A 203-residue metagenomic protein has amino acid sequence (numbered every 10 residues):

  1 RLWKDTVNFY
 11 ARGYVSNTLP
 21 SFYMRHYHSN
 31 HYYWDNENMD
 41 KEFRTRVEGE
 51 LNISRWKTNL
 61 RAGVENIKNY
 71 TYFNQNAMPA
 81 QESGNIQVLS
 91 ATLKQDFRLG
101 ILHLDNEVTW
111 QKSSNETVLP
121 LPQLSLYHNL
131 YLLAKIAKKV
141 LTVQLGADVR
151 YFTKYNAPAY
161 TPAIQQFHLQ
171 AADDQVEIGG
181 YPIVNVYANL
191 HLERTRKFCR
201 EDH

Functional and structural regions predicted by a protein language model:
R1-H203: Exposed, low-structure sequence patches enriched in small/polar residues
